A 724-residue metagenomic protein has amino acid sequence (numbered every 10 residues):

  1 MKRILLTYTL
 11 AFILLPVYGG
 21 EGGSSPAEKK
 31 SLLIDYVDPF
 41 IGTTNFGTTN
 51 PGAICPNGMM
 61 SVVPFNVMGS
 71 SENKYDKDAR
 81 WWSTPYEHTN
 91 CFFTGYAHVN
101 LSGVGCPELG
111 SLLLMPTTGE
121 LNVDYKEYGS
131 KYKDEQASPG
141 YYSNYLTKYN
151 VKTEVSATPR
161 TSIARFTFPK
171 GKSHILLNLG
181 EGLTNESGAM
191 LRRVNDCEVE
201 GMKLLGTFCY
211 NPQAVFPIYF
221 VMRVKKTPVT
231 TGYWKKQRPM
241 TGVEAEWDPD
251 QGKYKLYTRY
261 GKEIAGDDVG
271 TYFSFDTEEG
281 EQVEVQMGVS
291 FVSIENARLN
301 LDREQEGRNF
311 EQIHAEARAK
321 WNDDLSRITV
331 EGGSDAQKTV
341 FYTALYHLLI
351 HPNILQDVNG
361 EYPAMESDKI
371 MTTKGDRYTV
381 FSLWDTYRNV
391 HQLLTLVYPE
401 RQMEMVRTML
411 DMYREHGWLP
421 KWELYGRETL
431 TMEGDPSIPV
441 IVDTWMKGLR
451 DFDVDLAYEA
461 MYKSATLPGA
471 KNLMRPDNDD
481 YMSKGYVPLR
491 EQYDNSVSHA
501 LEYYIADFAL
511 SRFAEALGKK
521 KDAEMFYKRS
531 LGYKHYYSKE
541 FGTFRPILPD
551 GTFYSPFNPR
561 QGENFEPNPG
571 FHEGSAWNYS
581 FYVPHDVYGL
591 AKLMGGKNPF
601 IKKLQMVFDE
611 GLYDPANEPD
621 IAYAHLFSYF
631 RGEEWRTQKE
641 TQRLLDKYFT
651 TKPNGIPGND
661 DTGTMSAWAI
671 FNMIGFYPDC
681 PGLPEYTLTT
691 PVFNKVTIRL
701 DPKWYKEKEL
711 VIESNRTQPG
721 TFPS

Functional and structural regions predicted by a protein language model:
M1-A27: Bacterial Sec-dependent N-terminal signal peptides
S25-H391, T395-P439, W445-L501, A509-H535 (+5 more regions): Accessory carbohydrate-recognition regions in carbohydrate-active enzymes
A506: ATP-dependent phospho-/nucleotidyl transfer catalytic cores
S724: Catalytic-core signal marking the mid-to-C-terminal active-site face
